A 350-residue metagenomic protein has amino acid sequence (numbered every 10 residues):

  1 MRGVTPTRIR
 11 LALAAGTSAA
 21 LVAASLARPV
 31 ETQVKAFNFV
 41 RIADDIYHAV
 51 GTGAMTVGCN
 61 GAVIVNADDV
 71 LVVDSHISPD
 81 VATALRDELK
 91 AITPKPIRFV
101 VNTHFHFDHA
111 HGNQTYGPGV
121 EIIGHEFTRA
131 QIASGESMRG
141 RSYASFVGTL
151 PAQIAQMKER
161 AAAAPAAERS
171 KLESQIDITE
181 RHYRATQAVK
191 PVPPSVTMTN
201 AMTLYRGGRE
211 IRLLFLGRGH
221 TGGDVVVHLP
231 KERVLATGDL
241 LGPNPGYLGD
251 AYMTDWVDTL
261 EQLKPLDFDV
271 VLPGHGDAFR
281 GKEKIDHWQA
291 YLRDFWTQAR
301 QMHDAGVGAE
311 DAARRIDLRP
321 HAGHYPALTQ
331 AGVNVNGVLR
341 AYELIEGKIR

Functional and structural regions predicted by a protein language model:
R2, D304-R350: C-terminal regulatory/interaction regions
R2-G16: Bacterial N-terminal signal peptides that target proteins for export
V40-K90, V225-D239: Conserved beta-strand hairpin/beta-sheet module of binuclear metal-dependent hydrolase folds, prominently
R41, E173, Q187-L229: Core dinuclear metal-dependent hydrolase active-site scaffold
V73-S75, R98-H106, I123-E126, L216 (+2 more regions): Active-site neighborhood of phospho(di)ester-bond hydrolases with catalytic His/Asp-centered motifs
V81, D87-P194, T203, T297: Active-site HxH/HxHxD metal-binding segment of metal-dependent hydrolases
E210-L266: Active-site-proximal loop/helix segments of hydrolase catalytic cores
V257-V307, D311: Divalent-metal (often Zn2+) His-rich catalytic cores of metallo-beta-lactamase-fold enzymes
